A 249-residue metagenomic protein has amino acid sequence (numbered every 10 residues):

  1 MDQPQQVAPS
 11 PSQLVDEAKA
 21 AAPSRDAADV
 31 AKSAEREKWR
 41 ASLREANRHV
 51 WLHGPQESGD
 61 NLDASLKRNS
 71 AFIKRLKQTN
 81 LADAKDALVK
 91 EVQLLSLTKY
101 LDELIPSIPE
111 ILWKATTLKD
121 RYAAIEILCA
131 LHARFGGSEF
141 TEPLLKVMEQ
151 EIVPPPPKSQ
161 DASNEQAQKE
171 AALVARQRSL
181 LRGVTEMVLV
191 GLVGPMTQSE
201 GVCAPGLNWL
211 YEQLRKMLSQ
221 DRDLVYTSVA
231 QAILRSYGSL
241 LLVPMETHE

Functional and structural regions predicted by a protein language model:
M1-D16: PEST-like, low-complexity acidic/proline-rich intrinsically disordered segments, predominantly at protein N-termini
P23-A27, A31-E249: Eukaryotic alpha-helical solenoid repeat scaffolds
